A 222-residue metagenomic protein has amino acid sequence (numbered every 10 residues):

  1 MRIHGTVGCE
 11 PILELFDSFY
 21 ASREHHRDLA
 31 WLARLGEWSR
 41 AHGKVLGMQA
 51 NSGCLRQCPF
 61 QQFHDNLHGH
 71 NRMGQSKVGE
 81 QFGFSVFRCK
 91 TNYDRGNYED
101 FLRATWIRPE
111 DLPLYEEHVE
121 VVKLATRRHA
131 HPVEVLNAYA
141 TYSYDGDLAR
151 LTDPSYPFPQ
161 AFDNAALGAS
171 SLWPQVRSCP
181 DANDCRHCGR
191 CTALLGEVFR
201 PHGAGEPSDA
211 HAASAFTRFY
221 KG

Functional and structural regions predicted by a protein language model:
M1-G8, L15-G222: Active-site pocket-lining/capping segments in soluble small-molecule metabolic enzymes
